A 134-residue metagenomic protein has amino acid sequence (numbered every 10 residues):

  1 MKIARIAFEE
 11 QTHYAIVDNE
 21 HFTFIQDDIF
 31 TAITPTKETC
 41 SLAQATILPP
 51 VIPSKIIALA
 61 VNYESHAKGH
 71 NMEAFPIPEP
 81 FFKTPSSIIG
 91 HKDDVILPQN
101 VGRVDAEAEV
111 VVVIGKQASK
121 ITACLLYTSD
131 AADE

Functional and structural regions predicted by a protein language model:
M1-P78: N-terminal non-catalytic cap/leader segment that marks the start of a structured domain
A7, A58-N62, F82, D105-E107 (+1 more regions): Short beta-strand segments
T12-H13, E64-H66, I88-I89, A118-I121: Short, acidic Gly/Pro/Ser/Thr-rich loop/turn segments
I16-D18, H91, V113-G115: Short beta-strand-to-turn element immediately C-terminal to the catalytic PLP-Schiff-base lysine in fold type I
E20, S86, G115-S119: Short loop segments at secondary-structure junctions
T46-L48, G69-N71, V95-V104, E109 (+1 more regions): A generic local secondary-structure boundary/capping motif
A74-H91, A106: Structural signature of FAD isoalloxazine-binding scaffolds in flavoprotein oxidoreductases
Y127-E134: Conserved small/polar residues in nucleotide/adenosyl-binding loops
